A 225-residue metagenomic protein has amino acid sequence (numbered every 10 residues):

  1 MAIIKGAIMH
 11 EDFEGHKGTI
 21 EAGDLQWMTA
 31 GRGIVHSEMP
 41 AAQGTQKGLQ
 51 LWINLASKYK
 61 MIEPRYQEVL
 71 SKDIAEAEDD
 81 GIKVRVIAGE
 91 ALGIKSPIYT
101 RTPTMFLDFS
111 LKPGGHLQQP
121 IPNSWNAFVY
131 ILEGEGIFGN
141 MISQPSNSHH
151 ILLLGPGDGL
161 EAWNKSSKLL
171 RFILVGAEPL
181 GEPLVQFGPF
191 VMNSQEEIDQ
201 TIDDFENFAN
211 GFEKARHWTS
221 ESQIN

Functional and structural regions predicted by a protein language model:
M1-N225: Jelly-roll (double-stranded beta-helix
